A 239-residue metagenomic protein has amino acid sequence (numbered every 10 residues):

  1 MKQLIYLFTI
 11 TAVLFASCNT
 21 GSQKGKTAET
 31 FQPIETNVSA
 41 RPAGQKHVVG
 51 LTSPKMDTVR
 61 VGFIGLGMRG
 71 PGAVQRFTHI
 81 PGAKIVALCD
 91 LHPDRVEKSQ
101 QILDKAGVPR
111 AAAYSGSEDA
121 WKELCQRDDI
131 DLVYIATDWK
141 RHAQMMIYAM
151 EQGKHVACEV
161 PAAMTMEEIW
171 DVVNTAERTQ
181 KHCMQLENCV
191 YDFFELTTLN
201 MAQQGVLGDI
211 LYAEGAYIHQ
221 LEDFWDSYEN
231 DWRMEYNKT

Functional and structural regions predicted by a protein language model:
K2-T9: Sec-dependent signal peptide recognition, specifically the positively charged N-region followed immediately by
F15-S17: C-terminal motif of bacterial Sec signal peptides marking the signal peptidase cleavage site
N19-A106: N-terminal Rossmann-like dinucleotide-binding module
G65, T179-M184, C189-T239: Predominantly a Rossmann-like dinucleotide-binding segment in NAD(P)-dependent oxidoreductases
A112-D119: Short acidic-hydrophobic, aromatic-tinged amphipathic segments that line or gate anion-handling sites
W121-D128: Short amphipathic alpha-helix with an adjacent loop that forms part of the alpha/beta core around
L132-Y134: N-terminal Rossmann-like NAD(P) cofactor-binding module of classical short-chain dehydrogenase/reductase
D138-W139, A143-Y191, G205: Beta-strand-loop-alpha-helix segment that lines the small-molecule cofactor/substrate pocket of alpha/beta enzymes
